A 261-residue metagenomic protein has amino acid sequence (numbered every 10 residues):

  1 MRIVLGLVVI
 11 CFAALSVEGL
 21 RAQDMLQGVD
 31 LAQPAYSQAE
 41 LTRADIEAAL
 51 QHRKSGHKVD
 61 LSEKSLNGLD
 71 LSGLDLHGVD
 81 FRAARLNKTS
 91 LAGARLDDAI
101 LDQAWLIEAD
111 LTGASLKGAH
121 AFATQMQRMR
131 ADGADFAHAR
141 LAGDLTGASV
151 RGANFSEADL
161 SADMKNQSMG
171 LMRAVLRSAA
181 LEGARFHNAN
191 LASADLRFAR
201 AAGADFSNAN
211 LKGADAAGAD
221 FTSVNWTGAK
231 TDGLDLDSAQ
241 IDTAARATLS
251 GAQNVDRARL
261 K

Functional and structural regions predicted by a protein language model:
M1-V4: Positively charged n-region of N-terminal signal peptides that target proteins for export
G6-S16: Bacterial N-terminal signal peptides
L20-K261: Tandem repeat scaffolds
